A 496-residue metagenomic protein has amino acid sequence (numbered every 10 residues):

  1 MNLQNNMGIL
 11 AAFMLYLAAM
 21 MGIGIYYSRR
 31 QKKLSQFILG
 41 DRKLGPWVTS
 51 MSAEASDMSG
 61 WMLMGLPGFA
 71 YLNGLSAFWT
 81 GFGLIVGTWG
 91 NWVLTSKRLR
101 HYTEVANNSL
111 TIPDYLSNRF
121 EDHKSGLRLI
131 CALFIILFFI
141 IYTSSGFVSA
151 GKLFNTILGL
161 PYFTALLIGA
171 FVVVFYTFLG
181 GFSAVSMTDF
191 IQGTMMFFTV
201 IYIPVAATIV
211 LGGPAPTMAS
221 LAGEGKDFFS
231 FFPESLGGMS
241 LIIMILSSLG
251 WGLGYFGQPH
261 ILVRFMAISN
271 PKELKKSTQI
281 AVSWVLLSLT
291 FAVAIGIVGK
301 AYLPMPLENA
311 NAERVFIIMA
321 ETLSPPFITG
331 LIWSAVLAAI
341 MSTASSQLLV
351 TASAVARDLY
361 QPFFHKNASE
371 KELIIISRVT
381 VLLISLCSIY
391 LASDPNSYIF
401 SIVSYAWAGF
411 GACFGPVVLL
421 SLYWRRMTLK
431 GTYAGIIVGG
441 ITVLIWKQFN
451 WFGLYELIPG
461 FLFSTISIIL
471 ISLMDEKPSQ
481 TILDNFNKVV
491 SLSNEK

Functional and structural regions predicted by a protein language model:
M1-K496: Membrane-embedded helix-loop-helix hairpins and adjacent transmembrane boundary segments in multi-pass transporters
